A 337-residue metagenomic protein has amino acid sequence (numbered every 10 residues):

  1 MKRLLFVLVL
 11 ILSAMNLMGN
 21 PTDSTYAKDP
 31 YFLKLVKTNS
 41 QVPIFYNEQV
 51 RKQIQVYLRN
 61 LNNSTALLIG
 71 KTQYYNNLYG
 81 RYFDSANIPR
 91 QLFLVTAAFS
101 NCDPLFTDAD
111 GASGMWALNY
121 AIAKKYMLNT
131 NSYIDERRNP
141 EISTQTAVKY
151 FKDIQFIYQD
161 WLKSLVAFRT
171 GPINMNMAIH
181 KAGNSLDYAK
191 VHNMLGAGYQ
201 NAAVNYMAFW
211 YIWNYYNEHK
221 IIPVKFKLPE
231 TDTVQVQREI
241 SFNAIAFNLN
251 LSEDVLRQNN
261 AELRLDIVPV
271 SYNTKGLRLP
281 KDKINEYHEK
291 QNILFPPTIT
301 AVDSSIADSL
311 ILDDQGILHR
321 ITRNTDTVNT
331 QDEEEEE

Functional and structural regions predicted by a protein language model:
M1, M15-N87: An acidic, Gly/Ser/Thr/Pro-rich helix-cap/linker signature
L4-S13: Sec-dependent N-terminal signal peptides
N62-I69, Y79-R81, S85, C102-A112 (+5 more regions): Second-shell loop/turn segments in exported
I88-P104, S164-R169, Y206, L256-N260: Short, functionally critical alpha-helical segments immediately adjacent to catalytic or ligand/cofactor-binding
D110-N131, T144-T146, M175: Substrate-binding/active-site groove segments that recognize and process beta-1,4-linked N-acetyl-hexosamine
F151-H180, L256: Catalytic and binding regions of secreted/periplasmic enzymes and modules that target cell-wall glycans
V224-E253, S309-E337: Primarily a LysM-type cell-wall glycan-binding module
N259-P297, D303-S304, R320-T327, E336: Extracellular LysM carbohydrate-binding repeats and other cell-envelope/extracellular binding modules
